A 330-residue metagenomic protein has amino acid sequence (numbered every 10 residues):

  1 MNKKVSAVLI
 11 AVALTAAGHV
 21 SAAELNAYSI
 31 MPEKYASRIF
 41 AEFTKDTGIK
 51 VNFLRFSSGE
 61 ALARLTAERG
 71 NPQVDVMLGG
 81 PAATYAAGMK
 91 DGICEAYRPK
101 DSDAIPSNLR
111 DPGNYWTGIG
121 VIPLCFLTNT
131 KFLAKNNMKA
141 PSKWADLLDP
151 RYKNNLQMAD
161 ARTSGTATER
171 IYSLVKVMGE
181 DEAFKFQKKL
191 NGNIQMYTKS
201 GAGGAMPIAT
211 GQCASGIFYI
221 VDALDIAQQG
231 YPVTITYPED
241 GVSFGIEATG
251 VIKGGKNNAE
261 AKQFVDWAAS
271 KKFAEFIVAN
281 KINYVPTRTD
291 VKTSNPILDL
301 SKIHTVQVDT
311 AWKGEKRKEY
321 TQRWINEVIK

Functional and structural regions predicted by a protein language model:
A16-A22: Sec/Tat signal peptide C-region and signal peptidase I cleavage site
A22-A87: Early extracytoplasmic/lumenal segment of secretory-pathway proteins
I30-M31, A36, Q73-Q212: Extracytoplasmic ligand-binding site segments that recognize negatively charged/polar headgroups
A83-A87, A209, A214-P232, K281: A ligand-binding cleft/hinge motif common to bilobed small-molecule-binding domains
L127-F132, I246-N257, F276: A bilobed periplasmic-binding-protein/Venus flytrap-type ligand-binding module shared by bacterial periplasmic
F186-N191, Y197-T198, Q229-K253, T289: Periplasmic-binding protein-like
I252-V308: Mature extracytoplasmic/periplasmic domains
S294-K330: Extracellular/periplasmic bilobal clamshell ligand-binding domains
